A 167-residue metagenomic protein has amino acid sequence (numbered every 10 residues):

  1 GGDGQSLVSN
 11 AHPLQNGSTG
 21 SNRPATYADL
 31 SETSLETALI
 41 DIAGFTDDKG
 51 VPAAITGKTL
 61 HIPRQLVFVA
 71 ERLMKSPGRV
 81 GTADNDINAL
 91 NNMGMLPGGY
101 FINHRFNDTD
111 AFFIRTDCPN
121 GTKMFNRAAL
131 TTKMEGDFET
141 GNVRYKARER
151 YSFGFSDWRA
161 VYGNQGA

Functional and structural regions predicted by a protein language model:
G1-S6: Short, glycine/acidic-rich hinge or "gate" loops at secondary-structure transitions that mediate conformational
V8-G44, T56-T59, Q65-A167: Sequence/fold signature of self-assembling virion shell proteins
D47-A54: Short, conserved, surface-exposed binding loops centered on an aromatic residue
